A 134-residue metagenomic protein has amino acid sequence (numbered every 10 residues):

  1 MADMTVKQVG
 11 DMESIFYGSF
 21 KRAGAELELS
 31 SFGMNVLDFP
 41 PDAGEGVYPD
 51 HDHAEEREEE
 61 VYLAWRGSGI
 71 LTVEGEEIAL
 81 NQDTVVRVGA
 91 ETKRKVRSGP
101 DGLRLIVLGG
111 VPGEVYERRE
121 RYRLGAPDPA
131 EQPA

Functional and structural regions predicted by a protein language model:
M1-P40, D52, R118-A134: A short, N-terminal "cap"/entry segment at the start of jelly-roll beta-barrel domains of the cupin/DSBH fold
A25, G46-E56, R97-S98: Short histidine-centered beta-strand/loop micro-motifs that create catalytic or ligand/metal-coordination sites
V36-P41, A54-L71: Short, conserved beta-strand element in jelly-roll/cupin
G44, G99-A134: Double-stranded beta-helix
L71-T72, V88, K93-P100: Short beta-strand His + acidic residue motifs that chelate non-heme Fe in jelly-roll/DSBH and cupin folds
G75-E91: Short acidic-glycine-tyrosine-enriched beta hairpin
I78, R94, L103: Glycine-centered loop/turn positions within well-structured domains that cap or flank conserved ligand/cofactor-binding
